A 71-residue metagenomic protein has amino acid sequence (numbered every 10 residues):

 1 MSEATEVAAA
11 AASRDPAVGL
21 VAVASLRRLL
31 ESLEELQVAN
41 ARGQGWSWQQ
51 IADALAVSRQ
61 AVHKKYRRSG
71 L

Functional and structural regions predicted by a protein language model:
M1-R14: General nucleic-acid-binding
S13-L36: Short, Lys/Arg-enriched anionic-surface-contact patches
A41-G43: Short amphipathic helical patch at the helix-1/turn junction of helix-turn-helix
Q49, Q60: Key DNA-contact positions within bacterial/archaeal DNA-binding proteins
D53: Alpha-helical residues within the helix-turn-helix
G70-L71: C-terminal flanking helix
